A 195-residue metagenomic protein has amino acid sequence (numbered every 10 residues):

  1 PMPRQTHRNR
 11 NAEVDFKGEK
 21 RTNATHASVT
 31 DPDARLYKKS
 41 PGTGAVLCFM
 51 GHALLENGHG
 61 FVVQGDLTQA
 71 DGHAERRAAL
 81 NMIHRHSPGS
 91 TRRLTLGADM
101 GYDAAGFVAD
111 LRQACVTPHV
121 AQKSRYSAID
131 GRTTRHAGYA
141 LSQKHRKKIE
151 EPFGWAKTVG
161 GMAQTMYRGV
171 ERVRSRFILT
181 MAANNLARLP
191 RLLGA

Functional and structural regions predicted by a protein language model:
P1-R112, N184: Polybasic low-complexity intrinsically disordered regions
N57-H59, Q122, K157: Short, small-residue-rich loop/turn micro-motifs
G65-T68, V108-Q113, K123, Y167-E171 (+1 more regions): Composition- and surface-driven signal marking solvent-exposed, interaction-prone regions in large proteins
L96-D99, L111, P118, E150-P152 (+2 more regions): Hydrophobic, well-ordered secondary-structure elements that form the walls of internal hydrophobic environments
F107, R112-T117, T180, R188: C-terminal, active-site-flanking charged/polar segments
V116-Y126: RNase H-like polynucleotidyl transferase catalytic core
S127-T134: Short, charged, surface-exposed secondary-structure boundary motifs
Y139-A195: Basic, amphipathic alpha-helical segments enriched in Lys/Arg and hydrophobic/aromatic residues
